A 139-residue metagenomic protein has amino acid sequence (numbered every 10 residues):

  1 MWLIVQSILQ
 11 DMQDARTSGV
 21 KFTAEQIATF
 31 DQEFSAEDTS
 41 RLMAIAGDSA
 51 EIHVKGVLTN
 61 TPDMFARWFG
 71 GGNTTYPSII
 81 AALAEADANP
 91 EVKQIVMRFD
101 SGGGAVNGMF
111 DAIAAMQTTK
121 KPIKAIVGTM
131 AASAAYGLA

Functional and structural regions predicted by a protein language model:
M1-L138: N-terminal organellar transit peptides
